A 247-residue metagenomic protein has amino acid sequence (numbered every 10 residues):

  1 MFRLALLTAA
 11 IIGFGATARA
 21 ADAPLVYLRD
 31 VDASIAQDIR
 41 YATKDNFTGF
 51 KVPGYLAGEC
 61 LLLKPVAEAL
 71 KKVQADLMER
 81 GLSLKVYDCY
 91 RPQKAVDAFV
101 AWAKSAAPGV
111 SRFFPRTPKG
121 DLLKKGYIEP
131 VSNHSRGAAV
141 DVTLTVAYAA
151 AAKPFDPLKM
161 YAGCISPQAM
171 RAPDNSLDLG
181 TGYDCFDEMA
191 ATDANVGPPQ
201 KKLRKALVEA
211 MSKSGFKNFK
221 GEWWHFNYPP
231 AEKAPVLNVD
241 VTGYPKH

Functional and structural regions predicted by a protein language model:
A5-G15: Bacterial N-terminal signal peptides
A18-C89, Q93-R112, T117-K220, E232-H247: Extracytoplasmic cell-surface/polysaccharide-interacting catalytic and binding patches
F226: Conserved metal-phosphate-binding beta-hairpin within the catalytic cores of diverse ATP-dependent phosphoryl-transfer
P229: Alpha-helical and His/Cys-centered functional microenvironments
